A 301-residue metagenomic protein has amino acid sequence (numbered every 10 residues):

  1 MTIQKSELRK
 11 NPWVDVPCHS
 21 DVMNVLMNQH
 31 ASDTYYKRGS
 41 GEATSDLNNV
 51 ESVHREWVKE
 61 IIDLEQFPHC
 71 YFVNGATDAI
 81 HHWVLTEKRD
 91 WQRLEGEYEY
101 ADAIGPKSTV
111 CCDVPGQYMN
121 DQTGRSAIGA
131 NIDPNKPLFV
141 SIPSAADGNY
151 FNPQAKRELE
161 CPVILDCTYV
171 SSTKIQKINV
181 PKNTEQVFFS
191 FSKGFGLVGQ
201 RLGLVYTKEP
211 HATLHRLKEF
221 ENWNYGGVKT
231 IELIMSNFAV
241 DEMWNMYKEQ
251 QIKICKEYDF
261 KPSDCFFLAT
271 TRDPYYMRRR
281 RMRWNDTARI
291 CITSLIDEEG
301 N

Functional and structural regions predicted by a protein language model:
T2-N301: PLP-dependent class I/II
